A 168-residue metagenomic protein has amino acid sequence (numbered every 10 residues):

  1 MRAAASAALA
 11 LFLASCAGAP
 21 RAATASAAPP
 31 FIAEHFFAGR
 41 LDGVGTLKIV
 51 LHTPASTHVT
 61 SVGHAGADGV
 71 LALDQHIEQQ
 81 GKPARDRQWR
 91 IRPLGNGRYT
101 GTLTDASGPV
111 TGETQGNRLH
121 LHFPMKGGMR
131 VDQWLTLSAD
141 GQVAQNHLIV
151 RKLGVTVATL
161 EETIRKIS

Functional and structural regions predicted by a protein language model:
M1-S6: Bacterial N-terminal signal peptides that target proteins for export
F12-S15: C-terminal motif of bacterial Sec signal peptides marking the signal peptidase cleavage site
A17-P20: Bacterial signal peptide processing site
T24-R40, A139: N-terminal helix-cap/turn-to-beta initiation motif at the start of protein domains
F37-G45, N146: A short, Trp-centered hydrophobic/proline-enriched beta-strand micro-motif
V44-K126, V131-W134: Central antiparallel beta-sheet cores of small beta-barrel/beta-sandwich binding domains
L135-V143, H147-S168: Edge beta-strand at a domain terminus
